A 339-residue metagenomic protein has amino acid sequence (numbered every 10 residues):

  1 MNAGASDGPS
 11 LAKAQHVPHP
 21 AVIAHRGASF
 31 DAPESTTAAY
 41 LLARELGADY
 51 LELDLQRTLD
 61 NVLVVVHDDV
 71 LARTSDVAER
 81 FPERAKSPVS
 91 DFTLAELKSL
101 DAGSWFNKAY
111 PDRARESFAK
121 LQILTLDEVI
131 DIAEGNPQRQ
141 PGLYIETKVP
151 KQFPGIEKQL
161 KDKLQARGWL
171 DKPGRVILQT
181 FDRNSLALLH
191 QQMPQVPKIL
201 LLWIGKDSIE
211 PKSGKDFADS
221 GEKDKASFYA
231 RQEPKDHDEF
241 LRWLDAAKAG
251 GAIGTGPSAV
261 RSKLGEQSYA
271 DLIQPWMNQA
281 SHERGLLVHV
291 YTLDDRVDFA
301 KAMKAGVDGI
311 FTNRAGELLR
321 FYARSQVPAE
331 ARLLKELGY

Functional and structural regions predicted by a protein language model:
M1-Y339: Phosphate-group recognition and catalysis centered on beta-loop-alpha active-site segments
